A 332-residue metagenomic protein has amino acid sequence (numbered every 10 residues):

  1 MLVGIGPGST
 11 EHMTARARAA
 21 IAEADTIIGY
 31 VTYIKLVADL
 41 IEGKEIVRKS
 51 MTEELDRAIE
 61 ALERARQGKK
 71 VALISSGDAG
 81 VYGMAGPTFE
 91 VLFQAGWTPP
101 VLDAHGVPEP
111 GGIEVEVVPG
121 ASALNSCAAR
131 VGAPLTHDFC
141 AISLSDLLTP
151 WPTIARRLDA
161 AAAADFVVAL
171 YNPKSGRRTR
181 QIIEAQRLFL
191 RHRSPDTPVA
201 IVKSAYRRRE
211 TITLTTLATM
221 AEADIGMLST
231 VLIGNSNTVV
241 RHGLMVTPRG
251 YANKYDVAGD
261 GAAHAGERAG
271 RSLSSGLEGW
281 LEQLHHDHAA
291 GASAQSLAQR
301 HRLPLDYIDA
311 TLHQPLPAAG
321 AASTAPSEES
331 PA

Functional and structural regions predicted by a protein language model:
M1-V115, A221, V257-Q283, E329-P331: Class I S-adenosyl-L-methionine
L2, A163-Q283: A contiguous loop/helix-start segment that scaffolds small-molecule binding in enzyme catalytic cores
S9, V81-V167: Class I SAM-dependent methyltransferase SAM-binding "motif I" and its flanking Rossmann-like core
A19-A20, R64-R66, L73, V107-P110 (+5 more regions): Solvent-exposed alpha-helices and their adjacent loops that cap or buttress functional pockets in soluble metabolic
H288-A289: Short amphipathic helical patch at the helix-1/turn junction of helix-turn-helix
S293, L297-A298: Short alpha-helical "recognition helix" segments of helix-turn-helix
R300-A310: Short, basic interhelical loop/turn and adjoining N-cap of the next helix at nucleic-acid- or acidic-partner-contacting
